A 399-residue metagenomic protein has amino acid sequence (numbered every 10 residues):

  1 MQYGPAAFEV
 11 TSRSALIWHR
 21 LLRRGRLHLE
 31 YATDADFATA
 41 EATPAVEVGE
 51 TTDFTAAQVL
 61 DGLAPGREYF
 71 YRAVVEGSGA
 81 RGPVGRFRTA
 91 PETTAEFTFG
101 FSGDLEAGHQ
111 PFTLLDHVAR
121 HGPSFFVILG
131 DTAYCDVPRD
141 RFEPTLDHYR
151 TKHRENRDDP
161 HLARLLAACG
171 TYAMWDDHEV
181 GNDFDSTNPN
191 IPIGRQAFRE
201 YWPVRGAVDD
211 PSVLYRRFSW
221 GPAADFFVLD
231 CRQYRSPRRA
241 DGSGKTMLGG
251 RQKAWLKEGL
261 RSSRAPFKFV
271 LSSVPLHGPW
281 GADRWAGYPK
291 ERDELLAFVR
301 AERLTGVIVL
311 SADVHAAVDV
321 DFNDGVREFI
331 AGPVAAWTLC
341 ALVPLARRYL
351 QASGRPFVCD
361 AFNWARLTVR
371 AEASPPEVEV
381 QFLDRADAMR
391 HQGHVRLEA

Functional and structural regions predicted by a protein language model:
M1-A399: Metal-dependent phosphoester/phosphodiester hydrolase catalytic core
